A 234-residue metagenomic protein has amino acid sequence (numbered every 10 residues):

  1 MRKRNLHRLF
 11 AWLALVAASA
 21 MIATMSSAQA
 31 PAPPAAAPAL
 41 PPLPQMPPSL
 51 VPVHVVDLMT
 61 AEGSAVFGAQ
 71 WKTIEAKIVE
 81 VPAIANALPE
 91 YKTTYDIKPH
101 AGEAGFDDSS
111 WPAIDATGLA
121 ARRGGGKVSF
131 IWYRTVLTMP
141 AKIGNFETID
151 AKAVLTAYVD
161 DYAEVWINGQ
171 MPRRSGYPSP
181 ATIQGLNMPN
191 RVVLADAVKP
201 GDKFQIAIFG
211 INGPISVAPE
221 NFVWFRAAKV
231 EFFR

Functional and structural regions predicted by a protein language model:
R2-A14: Bacterial N-terminal signal peptides that target proteins for export
A11-A23: Bacterial N-terminal signal peptides
S26-A28: Boundary at the C-terminal end of the N-terminal hydrophobic targeting segment
L40-K98, W111, L194-R234: An acidic-aromatic loop/edge-strand motif
G102, W111, S129, L137 (+2 more regions): Aromatic-lined ligand-binding clefts that engage carbohydrates, nucleic acids, or primary amines
D108, A113-T117, G124-V128: Edge strands and adjacent loops of beta-rich recognition modules
A120-K127, R134-V136, G144, P180-A181 (+1 more regions): Beta-strand-rich interaction surfaces with strong enrichment in secreted/lumenal proteins
I167-R191: Solvent-exposed beta-strand/loop surfaces of large extracellular or lumenal domains
